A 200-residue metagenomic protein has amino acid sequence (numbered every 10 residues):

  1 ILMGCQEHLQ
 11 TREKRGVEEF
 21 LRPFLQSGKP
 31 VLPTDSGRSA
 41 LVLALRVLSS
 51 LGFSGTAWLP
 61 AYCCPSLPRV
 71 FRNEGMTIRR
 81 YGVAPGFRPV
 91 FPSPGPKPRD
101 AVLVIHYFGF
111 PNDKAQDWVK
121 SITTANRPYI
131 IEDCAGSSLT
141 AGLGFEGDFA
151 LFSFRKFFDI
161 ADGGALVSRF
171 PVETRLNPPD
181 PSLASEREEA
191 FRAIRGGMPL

Functional and structural regions predicted by a protein language model:
I1-Q6, F170-L200: Structural motif of enzymes handling amino- and sulfur-group chemistry
I1-R22, L200: N-terminal "arm"/small-domain region of PLP-dependent enzymes with the aminotransferase-like
C5, C63-C64, C134: Generic recognition of cysteine residues
L9, L32-P33: Pocket-edge positions in alpha/beta enzyme catalytic cores
E19-P30, S39, L45-A125, S138: PLP-dependent aminotransferase-like
A84-N177, A184-E186: Active-site phosphate-binding strand-loop segment of PLP-dependent enzymes
